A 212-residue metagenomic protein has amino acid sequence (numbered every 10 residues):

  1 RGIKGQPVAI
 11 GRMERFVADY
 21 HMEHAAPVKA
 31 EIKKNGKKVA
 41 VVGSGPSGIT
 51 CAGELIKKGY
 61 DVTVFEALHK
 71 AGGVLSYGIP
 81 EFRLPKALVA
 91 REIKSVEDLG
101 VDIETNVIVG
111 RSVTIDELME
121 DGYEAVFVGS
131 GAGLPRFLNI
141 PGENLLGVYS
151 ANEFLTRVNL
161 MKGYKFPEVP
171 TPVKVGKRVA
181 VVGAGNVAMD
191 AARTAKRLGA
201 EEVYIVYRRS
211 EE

Functional and structural regions predicted by a protein language model:
R1-K4: Local cysteine-cluster metal-coordination motifs and their immediate loop/turn environment, predominantly Fe-S cluster
P7-E14: Short cysteine/histidine-rich zinc-coordinating motifs and their immediately flanking basic loops
E14-E211: Residues forming the flavin
